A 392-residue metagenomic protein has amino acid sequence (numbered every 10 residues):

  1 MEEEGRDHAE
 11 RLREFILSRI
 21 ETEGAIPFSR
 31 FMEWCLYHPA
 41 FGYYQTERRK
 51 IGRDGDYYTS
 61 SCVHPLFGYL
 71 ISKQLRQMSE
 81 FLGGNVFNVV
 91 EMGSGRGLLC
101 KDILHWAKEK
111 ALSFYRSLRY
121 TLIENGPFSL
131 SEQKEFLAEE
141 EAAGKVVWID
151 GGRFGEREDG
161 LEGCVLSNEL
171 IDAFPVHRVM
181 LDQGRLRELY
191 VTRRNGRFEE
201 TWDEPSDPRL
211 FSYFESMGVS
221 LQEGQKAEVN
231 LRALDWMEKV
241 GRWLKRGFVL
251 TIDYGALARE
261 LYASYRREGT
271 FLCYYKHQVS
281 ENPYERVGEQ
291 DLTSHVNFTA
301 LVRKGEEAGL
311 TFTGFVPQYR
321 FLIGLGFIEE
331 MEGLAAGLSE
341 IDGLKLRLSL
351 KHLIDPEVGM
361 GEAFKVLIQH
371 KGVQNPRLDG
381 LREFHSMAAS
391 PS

Functional and structural regions predicted by a protein language model:
M1-M92, R96-E162, E329, L334 (+1 more regions): Rossmann-like AdoMet
Y44, A173-V176, E260, P376-L378: Short helix/loop capping segments that flank catalytic or ligand/cofactor-binding pockets
G97, L130, F174-P175, R259: Conserved protein kinase catalytic core
L104-W106, E135-A138, V179-D182, S264-R267: Short, glycine/charged-enriched secondary-structure capping and boundary segments
P127, I171, A256: Short, glycine/acidic-enriched loop or turn micro-motifs at the edges of active sites
F154, G160-Q183, A227-L231, D235 (+1 more regions): A short SAM/SAH-binding and catalytic strip from SAM-dependent methyltransferases
C164-S212, Y265-Y274: A mobile, often basic/glycine-rich helix-loop segment that functions as the active-site lid/recognition loop
Y213-S392: Long, Lys/Arg- and hydrophobic-enriched amphipathic alpha-helices
